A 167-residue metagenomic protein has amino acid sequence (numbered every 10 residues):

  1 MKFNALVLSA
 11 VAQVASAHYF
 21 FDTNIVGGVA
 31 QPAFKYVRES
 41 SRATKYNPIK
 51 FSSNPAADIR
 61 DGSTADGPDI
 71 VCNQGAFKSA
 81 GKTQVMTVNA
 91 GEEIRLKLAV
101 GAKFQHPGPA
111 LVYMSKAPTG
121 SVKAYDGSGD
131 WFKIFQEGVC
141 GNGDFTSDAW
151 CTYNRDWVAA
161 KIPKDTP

Functional and structural regions predicted by a protein language model:
M1-D22: Fungal secretory targeting signals
S16-P167: Structured recognition/catalytic domains enriched at protein termini, typified by the LPMO catalytic fold at the mature
